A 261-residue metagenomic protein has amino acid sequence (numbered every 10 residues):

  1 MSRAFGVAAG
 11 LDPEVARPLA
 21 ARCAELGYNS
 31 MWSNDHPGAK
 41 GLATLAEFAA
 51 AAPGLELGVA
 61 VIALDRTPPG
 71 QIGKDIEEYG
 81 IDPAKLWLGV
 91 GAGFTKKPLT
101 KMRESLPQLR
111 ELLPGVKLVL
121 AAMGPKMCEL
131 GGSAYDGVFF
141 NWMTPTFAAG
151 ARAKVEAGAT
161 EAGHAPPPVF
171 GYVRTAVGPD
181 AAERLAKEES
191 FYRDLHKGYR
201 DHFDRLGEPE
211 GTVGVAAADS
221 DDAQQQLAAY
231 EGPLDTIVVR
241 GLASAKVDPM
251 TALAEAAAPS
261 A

Functional and structural regions predicted by a protein language model:
M1-A261: Active-site-adjacent structural elements that line small-molecule/cofactor binding pockets in enzymes
